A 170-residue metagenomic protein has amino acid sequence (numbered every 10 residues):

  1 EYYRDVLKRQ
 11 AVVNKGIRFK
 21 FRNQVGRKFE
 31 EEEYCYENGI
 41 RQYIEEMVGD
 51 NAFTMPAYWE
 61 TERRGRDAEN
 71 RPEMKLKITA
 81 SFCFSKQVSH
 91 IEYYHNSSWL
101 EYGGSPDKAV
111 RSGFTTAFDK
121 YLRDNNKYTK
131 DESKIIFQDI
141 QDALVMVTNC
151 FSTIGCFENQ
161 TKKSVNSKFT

Functional and structural regions predicted by a protein language model:
K8-Q10, K15-K162: GHKL/Histidine-kinase-like ATPase module
T170: Extended, charged alpha/beta regions that create polyanion-binding interfaces
